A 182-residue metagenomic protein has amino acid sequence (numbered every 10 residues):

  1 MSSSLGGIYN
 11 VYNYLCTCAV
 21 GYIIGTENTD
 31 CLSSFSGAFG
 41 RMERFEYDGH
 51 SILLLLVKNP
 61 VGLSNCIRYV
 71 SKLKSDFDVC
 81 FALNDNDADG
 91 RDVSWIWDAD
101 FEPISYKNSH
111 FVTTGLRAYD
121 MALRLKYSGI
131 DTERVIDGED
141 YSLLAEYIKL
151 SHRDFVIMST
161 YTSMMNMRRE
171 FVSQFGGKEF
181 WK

Functional and structural regions predicted by a protein language model:
S2-S36: A conserved, hydrophobic alpha-helical segment in the catalytic core of large ATP/adenylate-utilizing enzymes
Y22-T26, S33-K182: ATP-dependent carboxylate-amine ligase
